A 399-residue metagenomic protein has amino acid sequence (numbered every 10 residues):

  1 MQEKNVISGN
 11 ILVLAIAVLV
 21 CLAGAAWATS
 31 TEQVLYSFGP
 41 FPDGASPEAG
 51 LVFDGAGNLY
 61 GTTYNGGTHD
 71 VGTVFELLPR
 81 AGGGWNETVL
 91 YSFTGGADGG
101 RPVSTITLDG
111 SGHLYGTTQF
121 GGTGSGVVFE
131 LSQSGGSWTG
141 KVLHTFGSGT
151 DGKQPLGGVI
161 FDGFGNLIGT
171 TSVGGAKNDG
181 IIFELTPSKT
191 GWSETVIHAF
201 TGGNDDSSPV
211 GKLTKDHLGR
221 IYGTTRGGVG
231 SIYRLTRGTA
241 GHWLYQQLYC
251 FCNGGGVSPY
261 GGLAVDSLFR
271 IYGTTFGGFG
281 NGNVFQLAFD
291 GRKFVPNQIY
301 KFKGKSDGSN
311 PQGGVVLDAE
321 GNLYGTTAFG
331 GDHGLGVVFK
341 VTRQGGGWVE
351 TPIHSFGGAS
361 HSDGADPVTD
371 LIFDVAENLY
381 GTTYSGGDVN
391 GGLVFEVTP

Functional and structural regions predicted by a protein language model:
Q2-P399: Extracellular beta-propeller repeat domains
